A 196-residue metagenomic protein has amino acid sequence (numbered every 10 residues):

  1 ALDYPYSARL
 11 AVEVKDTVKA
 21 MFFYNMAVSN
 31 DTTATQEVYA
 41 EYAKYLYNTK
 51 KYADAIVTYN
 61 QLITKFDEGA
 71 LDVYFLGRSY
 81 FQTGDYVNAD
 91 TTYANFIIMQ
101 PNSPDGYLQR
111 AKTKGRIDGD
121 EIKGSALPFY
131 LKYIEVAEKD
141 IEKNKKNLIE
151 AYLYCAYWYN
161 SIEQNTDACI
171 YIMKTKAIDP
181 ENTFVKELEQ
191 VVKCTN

Functional and structural regions predicted by a protein language model:
A1-N196: Alpha-solenoid helical repeat scaffolds
